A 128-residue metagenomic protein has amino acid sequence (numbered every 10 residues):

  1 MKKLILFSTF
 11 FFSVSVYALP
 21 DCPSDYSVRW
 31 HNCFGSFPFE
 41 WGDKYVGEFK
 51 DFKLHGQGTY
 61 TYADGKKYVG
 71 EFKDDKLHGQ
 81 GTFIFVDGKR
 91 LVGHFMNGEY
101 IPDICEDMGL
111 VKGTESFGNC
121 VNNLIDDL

Functional and structural regions predicted by a protein language model:
L4-V14: Sec-dependent N-terminal signal peptides
V14-L128: Glycine/tyrosine- and acidic-biased, solvent-exposed loop/turn segments at the edges of beta-strands
